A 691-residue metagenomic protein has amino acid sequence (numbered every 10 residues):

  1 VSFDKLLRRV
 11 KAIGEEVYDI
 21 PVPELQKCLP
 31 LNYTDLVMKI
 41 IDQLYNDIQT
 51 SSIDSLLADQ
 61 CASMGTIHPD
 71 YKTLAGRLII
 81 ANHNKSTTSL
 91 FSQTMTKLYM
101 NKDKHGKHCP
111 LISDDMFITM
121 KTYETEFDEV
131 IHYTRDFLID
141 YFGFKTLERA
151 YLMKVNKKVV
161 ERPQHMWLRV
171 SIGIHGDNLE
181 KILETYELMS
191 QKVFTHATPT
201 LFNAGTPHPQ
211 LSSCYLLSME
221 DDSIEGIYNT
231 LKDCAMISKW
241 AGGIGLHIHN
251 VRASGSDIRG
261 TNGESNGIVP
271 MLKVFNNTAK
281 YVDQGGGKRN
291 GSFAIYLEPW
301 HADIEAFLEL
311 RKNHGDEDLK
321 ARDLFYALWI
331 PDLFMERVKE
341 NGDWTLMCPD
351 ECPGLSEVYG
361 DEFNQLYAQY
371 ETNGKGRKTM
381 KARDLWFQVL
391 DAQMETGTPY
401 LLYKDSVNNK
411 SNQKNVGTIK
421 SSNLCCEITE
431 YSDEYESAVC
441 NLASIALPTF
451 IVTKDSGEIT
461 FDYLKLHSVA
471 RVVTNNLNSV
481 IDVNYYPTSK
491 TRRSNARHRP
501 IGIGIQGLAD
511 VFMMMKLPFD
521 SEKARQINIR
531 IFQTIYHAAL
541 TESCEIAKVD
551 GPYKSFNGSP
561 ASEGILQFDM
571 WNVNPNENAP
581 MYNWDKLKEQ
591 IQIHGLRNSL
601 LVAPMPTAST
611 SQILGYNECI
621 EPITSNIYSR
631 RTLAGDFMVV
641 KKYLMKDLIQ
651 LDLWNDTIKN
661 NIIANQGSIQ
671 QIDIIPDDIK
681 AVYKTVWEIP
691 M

Functional and structural regions predicted by a protein language model:
V1-M691: Extended catalytic cores of very large enzyme megasubunits
